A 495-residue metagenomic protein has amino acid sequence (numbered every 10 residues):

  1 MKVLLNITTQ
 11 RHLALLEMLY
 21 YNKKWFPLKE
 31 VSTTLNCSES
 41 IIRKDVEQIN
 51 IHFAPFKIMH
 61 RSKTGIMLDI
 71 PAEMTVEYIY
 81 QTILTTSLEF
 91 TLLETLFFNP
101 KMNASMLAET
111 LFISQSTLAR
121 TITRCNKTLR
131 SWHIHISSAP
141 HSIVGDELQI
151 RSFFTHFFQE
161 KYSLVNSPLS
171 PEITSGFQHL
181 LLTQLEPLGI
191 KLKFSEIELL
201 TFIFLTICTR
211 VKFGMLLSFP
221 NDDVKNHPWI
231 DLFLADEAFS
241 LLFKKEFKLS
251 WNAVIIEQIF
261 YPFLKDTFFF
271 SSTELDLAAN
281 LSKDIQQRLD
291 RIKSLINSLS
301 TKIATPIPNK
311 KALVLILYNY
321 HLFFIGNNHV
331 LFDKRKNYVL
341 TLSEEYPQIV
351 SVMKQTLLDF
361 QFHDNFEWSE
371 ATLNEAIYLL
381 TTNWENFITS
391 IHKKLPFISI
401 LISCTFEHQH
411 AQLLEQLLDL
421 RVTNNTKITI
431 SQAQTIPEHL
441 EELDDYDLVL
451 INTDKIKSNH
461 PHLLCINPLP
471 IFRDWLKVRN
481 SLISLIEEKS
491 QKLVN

Functional and structural regions predicted by a protein language model:
M1-N495: A cross-family "folded-core" feature that marks the main globular domain of proteins
